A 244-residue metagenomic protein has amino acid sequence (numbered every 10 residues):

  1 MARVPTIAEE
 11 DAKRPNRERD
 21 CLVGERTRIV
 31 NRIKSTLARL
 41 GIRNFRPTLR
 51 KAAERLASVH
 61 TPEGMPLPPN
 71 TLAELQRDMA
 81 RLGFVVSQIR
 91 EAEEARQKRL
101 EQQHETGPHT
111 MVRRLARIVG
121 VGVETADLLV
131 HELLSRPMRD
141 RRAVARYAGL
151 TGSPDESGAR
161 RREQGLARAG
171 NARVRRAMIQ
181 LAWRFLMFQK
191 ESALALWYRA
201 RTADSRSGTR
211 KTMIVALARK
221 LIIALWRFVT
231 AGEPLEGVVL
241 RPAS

Functional and structural regions predicted by a protein language model:
M1, I29-V30, I89-E93, L134-M138 (+2 more regions): Short helix-capping/linker segments at secondary-structure and domain boundaries
M1-D20, N70, R161-L166, L196-V215: Short, solvent-exposed helix-loop connector elements
I7, D11-R114, P242: Glycine-rich, often acidic, oxyanion-interacting loops/wings at catalytic, nucleic-acid, or phospho-protein interfaces
A12, L75, L129, M178-A182 (+1 more regions): Short alpha-helical scaffolding segments that buttress acidic/His motifs in well-ordered protein cores
M111-R210: Phosphate-backbone recognition surface of nucleic-acid-processing proteins
A159-R160, K190, Y198-S244: Low-complexity, acidic/Ser/Thr- and charged residue-rich accessory regions of DNA metabolism proteins
